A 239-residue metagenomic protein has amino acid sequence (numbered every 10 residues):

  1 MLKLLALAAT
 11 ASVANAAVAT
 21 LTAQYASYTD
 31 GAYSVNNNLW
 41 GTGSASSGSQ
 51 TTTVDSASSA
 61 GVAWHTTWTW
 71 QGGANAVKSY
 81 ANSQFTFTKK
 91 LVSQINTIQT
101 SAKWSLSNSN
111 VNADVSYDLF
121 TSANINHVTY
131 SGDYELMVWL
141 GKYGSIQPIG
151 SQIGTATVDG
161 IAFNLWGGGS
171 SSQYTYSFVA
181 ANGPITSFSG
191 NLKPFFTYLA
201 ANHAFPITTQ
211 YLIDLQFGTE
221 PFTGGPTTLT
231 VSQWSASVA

Functional and structural regions predicted by a protein language model:
M1-V18: Fungal secretory targeting signals
A11, K103-N108, A123-N124, G218-G225: Short, flexible beta-strand-to-coil junctions
A17-T88: Beta-strand-rich luminal/extracellular ectodomains of secretory-pathway glycoproteins, especially N-glycosylated
T53-S59, F85-Q99, S105-N112, P194-D214: Short, surface-exposed loop and linker segments with low hydrophobicity and enrichment for Pro/Ser/Thr
V62-W68, I98-W104, Y117-L119, Y211-P221: Short, hydrophobic/proline-enriched secondary-structure or compact coil segments at domain edges
G73-I153: Extracellular-facing segments of soluble proteins and assemblies that are Gly/Ser/Thr-biased and enriched in aromatics
I125-K193: Short helix-loop boundary/capping segments
N182-A239: Long, compositionally biased interface segments
